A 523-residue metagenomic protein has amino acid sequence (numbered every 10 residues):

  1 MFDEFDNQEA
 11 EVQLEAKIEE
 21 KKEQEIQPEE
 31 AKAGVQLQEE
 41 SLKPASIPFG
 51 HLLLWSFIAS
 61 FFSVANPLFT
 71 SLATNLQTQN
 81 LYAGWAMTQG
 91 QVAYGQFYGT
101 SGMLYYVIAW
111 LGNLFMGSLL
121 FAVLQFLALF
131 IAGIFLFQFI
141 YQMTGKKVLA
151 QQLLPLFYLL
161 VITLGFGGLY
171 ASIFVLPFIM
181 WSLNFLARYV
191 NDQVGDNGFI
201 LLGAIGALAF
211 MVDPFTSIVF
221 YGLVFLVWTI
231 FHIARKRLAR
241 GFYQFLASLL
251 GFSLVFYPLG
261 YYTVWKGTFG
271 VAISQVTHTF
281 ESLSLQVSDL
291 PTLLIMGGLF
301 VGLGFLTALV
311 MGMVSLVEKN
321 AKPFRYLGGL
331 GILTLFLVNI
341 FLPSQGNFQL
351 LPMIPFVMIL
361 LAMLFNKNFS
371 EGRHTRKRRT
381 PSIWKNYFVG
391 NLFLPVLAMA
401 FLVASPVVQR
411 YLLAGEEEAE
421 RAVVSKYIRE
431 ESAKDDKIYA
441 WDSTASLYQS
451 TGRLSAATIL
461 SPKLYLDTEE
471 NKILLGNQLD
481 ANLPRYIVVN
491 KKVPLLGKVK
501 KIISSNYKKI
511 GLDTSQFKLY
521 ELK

Functional and structural regions predicted by a protein language model:
L68-A83, Q96-I108, F115, L119 (+1 more regions): Extracytoplasmic catalytic/substrate-binding loops of multi-pass membrane glycan-assembly enzymes
V123-G145, W181: Transmembrane-helix motifs of polytopic, lipid-linked glycan transferases
L136-L160: Transmembrane-helix signature of polytopic, membrane-embedded enzymes that assemble or transfer cell-envelope glycans
T144, M180-F199, M311-A321: Membrane-interface transmembrane helices that cradle and orient dolichyl/undecaprenyl
G165-V175: Short acidic/glycine- and proline-prone juxtamembrane loop motifs at membrane-interface regions of multi-pass membrane
N197-T216, F220, F225, T334-N339: Membrane-interface alpha helices of multi-pass inner-membrane proteins
P343-K385: Hydrophobic/aromatic-rich transmembrane helices and adjacent perimembrane loops
L413-E469, L475-L496, T514: Short periplasmic/luminal acceptor-recognition loop of GT-C membrane glycosyltransferases, typified by
